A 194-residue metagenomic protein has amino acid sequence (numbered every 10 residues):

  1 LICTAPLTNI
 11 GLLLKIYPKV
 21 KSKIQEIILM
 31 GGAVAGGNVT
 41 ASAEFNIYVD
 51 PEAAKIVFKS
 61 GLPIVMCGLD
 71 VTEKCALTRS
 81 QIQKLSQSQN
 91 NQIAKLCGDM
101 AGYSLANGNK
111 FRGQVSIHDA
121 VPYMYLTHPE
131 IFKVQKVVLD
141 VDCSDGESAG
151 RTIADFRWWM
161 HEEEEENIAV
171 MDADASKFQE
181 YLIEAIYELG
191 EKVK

Functional and structural regions predicted by a protein language model:
L1-K74, R79: Active-site histidine-anchored catalytic micro-motif
Y48-D50, C67-K194: Conformational coupling and interaction surfaces
